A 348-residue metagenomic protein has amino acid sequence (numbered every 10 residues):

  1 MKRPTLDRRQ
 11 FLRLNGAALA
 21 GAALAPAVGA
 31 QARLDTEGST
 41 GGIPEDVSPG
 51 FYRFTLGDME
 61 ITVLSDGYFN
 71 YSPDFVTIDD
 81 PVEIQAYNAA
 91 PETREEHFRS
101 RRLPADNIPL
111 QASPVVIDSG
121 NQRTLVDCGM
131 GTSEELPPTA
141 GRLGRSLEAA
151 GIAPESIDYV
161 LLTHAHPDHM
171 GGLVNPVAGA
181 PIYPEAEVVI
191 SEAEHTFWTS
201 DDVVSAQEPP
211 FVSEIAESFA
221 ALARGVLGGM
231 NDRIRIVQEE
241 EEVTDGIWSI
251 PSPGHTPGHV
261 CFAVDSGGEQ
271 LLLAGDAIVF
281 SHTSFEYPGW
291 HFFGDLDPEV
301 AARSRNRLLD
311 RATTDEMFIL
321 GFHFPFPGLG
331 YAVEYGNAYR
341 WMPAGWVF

Functional and structural regions predicted by a protein language model:
M1-L19: N-terminal secretory signal peptides and thylakoid transit peptides that target proteins across membranes
D7, G267-F348: Cap/insert and terminal regions of metallo-dependent hydrolase folds
A27-V63: C-terminal segment of N-terminal export signals and the immediately downstream linker at the start of the mature
G50-A149, C261-D276: Conserved beta-strand hairpin/beta-sheet module of binuclear metal-dependent hydrolase folds, prominently
D66-G67, C128-G131, A165, A193-E194 (+3 more regions): Active-site metal-binding loops of divalent metal-dependent hydrolases
S100, D106-N107, P138-V189: Active-site metal-binding motif and surrounding structural segment of the metallo-beta-lactamase
T124-V126, L161, V188, L271-L273 (+1 more regions): Residue-level marker for buried hydrophobic side chains located in beta-strands that build the well-ordered beta-sheet
G141-I152, S156, P184-P251, V300-R307 (+1 more regions): Metallo-beta-lactamase
